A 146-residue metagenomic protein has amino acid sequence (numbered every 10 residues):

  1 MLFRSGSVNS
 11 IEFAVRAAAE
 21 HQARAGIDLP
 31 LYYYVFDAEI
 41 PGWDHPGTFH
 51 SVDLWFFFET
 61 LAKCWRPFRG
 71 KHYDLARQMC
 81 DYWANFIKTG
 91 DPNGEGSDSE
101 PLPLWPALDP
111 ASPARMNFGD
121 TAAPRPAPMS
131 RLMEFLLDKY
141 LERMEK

Functional and structural regions predicted by a protein language model:
M1-K146: C-terminal helix-and-tail extensions that cap enzymatic domains
